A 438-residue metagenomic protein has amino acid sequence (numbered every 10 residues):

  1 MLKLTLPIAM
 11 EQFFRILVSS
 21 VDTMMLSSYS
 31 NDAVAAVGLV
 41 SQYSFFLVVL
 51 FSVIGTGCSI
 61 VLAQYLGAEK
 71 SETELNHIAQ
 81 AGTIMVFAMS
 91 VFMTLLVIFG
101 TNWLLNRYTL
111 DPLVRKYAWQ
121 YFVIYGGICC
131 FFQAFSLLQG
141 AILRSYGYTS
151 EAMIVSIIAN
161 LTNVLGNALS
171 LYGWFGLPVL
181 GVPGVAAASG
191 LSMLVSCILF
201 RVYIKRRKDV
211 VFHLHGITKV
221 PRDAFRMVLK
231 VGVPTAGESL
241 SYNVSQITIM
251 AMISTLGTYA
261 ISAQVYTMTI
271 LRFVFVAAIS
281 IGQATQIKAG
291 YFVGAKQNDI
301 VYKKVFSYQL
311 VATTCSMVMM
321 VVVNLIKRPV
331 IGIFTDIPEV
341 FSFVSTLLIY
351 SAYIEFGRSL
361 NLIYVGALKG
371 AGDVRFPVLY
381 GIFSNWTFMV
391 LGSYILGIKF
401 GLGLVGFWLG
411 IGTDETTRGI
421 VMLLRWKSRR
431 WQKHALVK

Functional and structural regions predicted by a protein language model:
M1-I8, L62-C129, L177-V233, A289-I354 (+1 more regions): Short alpha-helical transmembrane segments in multi-pass integral membrane proteins
M1-M24, S28-Y29, F45-G57, F87-T94 (+5 more regions): N-terminal transmembrane alpha-helices
K3-D22, A159, S192-S196, F200 (+3 more regions): Transmembrane helical elements of multi-pass membrane transporters/channels
I8, Q12, T23-M24, I60 (+16 more regions): Transmembrane alpha-helix boundary and packing residues in multipass membrane permease domains and related
F13, L17-A35, L105-P112, L169-L180 (+5 more regions): Helix-terminus/linker motif at the lipid-water interface of multi-pass membrane proteins
V21, G57, L95, F99-W103 (+14 more regions): Transmembrane alpha-helix boundary/anchor motif
T23, V34-L95, Q133-A152, M250 (+2 more regions): Small-residue-rich hydrophobic transmembrane alpha-helices
G55, Y125-R144, A152-N163, V185-F200 (+5 more regions): Short runs within selected transmembrane alpha-helices of multi-pass transporters and secretion channels
